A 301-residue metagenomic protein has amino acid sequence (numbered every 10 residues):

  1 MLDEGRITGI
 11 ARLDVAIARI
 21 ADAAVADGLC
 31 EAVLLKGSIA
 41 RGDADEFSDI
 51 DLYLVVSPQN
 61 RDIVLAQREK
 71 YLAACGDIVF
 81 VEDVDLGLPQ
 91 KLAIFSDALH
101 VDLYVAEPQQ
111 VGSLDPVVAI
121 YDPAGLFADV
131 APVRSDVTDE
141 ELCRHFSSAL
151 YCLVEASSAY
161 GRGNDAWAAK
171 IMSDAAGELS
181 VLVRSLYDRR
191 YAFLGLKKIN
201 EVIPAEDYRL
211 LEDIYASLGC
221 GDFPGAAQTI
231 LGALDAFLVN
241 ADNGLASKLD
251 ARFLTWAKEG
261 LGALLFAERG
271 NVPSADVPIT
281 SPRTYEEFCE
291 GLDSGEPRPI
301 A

Functional and structural regions predicted by a protein language model:
M1-D3, I300-A301: Intrinsically disordered, low-complexity and often Lys/Arg-enriched segments
L2-G28, I39-R41, F47, L54-L103: Metal-dependent nucleotidyltransferase catalytic core
E31-A32: Residues at the N-termini of beta-strands
V105-Q110: A short, sequence-level motif marking secondary-structure junctions
S113-R144: A short, charged helix-loop
V133-A301: Conserved nucleotidyltransferase catalytic core and NTase-mimicking acidic/glycine-rich helix/loop elements in nucleic
